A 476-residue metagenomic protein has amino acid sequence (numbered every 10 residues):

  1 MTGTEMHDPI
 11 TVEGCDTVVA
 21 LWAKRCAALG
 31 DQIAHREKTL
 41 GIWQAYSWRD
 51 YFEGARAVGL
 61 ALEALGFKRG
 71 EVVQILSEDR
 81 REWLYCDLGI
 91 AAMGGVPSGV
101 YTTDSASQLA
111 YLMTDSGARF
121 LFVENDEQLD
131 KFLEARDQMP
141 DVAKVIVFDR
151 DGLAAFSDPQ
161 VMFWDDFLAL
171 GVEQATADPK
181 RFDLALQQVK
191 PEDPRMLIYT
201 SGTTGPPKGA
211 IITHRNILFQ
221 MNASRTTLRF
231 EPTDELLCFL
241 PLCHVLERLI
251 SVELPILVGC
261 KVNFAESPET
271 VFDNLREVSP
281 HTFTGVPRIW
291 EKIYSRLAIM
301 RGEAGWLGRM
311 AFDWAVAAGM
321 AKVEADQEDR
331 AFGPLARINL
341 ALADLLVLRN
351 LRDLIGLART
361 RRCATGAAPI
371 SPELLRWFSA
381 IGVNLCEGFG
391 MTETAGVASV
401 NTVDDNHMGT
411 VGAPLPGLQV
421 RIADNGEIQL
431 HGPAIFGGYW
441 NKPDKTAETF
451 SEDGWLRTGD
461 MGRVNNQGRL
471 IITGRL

Functional and structural regions predicted by a protein language model:
G14, A34-L88, S105-A110, F163-L168 (+1 more regions): Conserved AMP-binding/adenylate-forming core of the ANL superfamily
L21-Y46, L153: AMP-dependent adenylate-forming
D31-I33, I146, V161-D165, V172-Y199 (+2 more regions): Conserved pre-ATP/AMP-binding loop-to-beta segment of ANL
A45-R49, Q187, R195-M221: Conserved AMP-binding A3 loop
F52-A57, P191, A210-E231, R349: Conserved structural elements of the adenylate-forming
A92-L170: Structural core segment of the AMP-binding/adenylate-forming
L218-C238, L242-L348, R359: Conserved AMP-binding/adenylation subdomain of ANL enzymes
P414-L476: Conserved ATP-binding/catalytic segment of the ANL
